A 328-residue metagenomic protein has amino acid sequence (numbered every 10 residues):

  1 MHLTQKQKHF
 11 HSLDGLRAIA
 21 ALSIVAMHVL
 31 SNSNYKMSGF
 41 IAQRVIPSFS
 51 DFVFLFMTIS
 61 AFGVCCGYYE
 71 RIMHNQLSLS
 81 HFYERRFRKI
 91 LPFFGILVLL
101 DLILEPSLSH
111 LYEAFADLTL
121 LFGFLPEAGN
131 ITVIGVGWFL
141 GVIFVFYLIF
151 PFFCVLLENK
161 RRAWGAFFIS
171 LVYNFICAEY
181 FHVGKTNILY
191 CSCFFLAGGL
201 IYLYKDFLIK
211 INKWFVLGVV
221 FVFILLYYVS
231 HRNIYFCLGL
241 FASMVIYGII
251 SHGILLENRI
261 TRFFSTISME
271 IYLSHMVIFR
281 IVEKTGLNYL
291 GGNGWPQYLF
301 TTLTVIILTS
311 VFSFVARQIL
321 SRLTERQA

Functional and structural regions predicted by a protein language model:
M1-F175, I267, N288-A328: Membrane-cytosol interface segments of multi-pass membrane proteins, especially ER/Golgi lipid-handling enzymes
L22-L30, I103, L121-L125, F167-Y180 (+3 more regions): Aromatic-anchored segments of alpha-helical transmembrane domains
I41-V53, A128-V142, C177-A197, F223-I246 (+2 more regions): Interfacial loop-to-helix transition and helix-capping segments at the boundaries of transmembrane helices
S50, F56, M73-H74, P126-A128 (+4 more regions): Juxtamembrane membrane-interface segments at transmembrane alpha-helix termini
S60-C66, L148, L196-L203, M244-G248: Specific aromatic-rich, kink-prone transmembrane helix
Y68, C191, L203-Y204, I211-W214 (+2 more regions): Residue-level recognition of alpha-helix termini/interfacial anchor residues
L156-L171, A197, I201-L225: Hydrophobic alpha-helical segments of polytopic membrane proteins
F195, F223-R322: Alpha-helical transmembrane segments of multi-pass integral membrane proteins
